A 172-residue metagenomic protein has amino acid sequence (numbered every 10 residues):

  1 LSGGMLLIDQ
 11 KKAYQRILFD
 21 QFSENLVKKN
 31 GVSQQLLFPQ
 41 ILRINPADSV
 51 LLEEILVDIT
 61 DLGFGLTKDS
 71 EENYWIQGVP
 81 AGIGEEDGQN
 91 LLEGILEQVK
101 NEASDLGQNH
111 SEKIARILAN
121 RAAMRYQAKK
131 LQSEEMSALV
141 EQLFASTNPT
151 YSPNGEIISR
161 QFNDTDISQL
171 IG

Functional and structural regions predicted by a protein language model:
L1-G172: Long, charged low-complexity intrinsically disordered regions
